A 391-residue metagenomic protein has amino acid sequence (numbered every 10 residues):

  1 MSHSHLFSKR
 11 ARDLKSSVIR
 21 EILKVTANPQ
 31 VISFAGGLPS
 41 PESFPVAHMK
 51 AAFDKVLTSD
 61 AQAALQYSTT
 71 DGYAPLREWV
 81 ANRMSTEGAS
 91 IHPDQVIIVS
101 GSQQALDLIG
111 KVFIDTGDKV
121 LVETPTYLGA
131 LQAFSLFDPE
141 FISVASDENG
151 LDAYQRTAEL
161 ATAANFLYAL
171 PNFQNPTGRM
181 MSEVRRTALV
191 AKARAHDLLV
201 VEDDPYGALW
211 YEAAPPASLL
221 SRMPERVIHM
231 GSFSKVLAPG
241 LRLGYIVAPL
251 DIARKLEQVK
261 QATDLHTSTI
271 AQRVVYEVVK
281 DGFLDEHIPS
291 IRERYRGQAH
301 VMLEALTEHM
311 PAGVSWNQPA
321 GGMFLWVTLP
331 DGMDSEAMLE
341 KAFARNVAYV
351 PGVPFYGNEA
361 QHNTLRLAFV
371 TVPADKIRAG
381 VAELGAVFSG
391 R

Functional and structural regions predicted by a protein language model:
S2, A344-R345, N358-R391: PLP-dependent enzyme catalytic core of the Aspartate aminotransferase-like
R10-G101, L108, K280-D281, A348 (+1 more regions): N-terminal small-domain helix-loop-helix segment of the aminotransferase-like
L57, A63-D197, G207-I228, Y295 (+1 more regions): Conserved core of the PLP fold type I
D203: Glycine-centered flexible beta-alpha turn that most often forms the glycine-rich phosphate-binding loop
I228-E293: Conserved core segment of the aminotransferase class I/II
V247, W326-T328, A368-V370: Short hydrophobic/aromatic beta-strand micro-patches that form the beta-sheet surface supporting nucleotide- or nucleic
Y276, E293-L303, S315-T328, M338: Conserved glycine-rich beta-strand-loop-beta hairpin in the small C-terminal domain of fold type I
M333-M338, D375-A379: Short, conserved charged micro-motifs
